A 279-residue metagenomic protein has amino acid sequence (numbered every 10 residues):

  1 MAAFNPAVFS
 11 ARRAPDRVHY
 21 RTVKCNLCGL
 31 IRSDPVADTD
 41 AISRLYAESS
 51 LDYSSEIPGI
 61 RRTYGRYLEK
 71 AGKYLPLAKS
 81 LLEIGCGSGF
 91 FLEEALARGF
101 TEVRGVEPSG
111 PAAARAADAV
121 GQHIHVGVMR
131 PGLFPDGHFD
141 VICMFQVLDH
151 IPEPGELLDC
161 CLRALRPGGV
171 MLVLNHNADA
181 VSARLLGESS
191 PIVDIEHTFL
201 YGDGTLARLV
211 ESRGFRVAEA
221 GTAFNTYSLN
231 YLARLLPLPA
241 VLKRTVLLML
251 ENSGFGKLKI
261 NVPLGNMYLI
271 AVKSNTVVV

Functional and structural regions predicted by a protein language model:
M1-G137, V141-F145, G155-C160, T222-A223 (+1 more regions): Conserved N-terminal segment of class I S-adenosyl-L-methionine
F4-P6, A47-S54, L186-D194, A233-A240: Short glycine/proline- and charge-enriched loop/turn segments that cap or connect secondary-structure elements
E102, M171-L172: A short hydrophobic/small-residue beta-strand
Q146-H150: A short His-aromatic
I151-P152, L165-P167: Helix-to-beta-strand junctions that scaffold the AdoMet/dcAdoMet cofactor pocket in Class I SAM-dependent enzymes
P152-E156, A183: Short N-terminal helix/helix-N-cap motif within the alpha/beta-hydrolase-1
V173-F199, G204-V210, A233-L235: Short, glycine-/aromatic-enriched active-site segment of Class I SAM-dependent methyltransferases
A218-R244: Conserved catalytic loop of SAM-dependent methyltransferase domains
